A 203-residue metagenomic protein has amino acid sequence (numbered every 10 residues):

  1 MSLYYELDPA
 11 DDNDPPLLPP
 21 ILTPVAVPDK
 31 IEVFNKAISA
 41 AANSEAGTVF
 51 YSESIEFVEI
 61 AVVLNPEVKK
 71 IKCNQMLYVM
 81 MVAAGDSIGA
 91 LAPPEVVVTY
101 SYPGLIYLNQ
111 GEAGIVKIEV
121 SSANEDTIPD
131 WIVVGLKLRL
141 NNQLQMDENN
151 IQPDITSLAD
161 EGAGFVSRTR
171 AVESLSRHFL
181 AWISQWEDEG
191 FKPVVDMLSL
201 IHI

Functional and structural regions predicted by a protein language model:
M1-P94, E112, E119-S122: N-terminal lobe of the biotin/lipoate ligase/transferase fold
C73, A159-S184: Helix-loop-helix
A92-T127, K137: Acidic (Asp/Glu) carboxylate-rich active-site/surface patches
V97, D130-V133, W182: Structural motif
E125-E161: Short, acidic (Asp/Glu-rich) active-site segment that either coordinates a divalent metal cofactor
R177-S199: Mixed-charge, Lys/Arg-rich low-complexity intrinsically disordered regions
I201-I203: Conserved small/polar residues in nucleotide/adenosyl-binding loops
